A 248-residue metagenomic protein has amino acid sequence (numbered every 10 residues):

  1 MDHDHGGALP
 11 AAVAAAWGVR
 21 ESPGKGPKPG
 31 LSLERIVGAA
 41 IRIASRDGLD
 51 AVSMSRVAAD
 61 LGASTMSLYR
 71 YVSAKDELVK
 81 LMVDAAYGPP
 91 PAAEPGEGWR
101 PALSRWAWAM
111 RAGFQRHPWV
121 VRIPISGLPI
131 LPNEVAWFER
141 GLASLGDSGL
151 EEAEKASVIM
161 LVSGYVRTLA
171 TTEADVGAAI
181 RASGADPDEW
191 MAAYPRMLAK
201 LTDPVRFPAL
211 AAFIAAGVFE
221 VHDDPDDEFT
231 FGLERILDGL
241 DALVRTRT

Functional and structural regions predicted by a protein language model:
M1-G30, F207-G217, T248: N-terminal intrinsically disordered/low-complexity leader segments
D2, A185-T248: A structured, mid-to-C-terminal "fold-capping" secondary-structure block
R35, A39, I43-D76: Helix-turn-helix
R35-R42, E77-A92, R105-A109, A136-A143: Alpha-helical structural segments
A39-D47, A85, P89, A102 (+5 more regions): Solvent-exposed, amphipathic alpha-helical segments
V83, R111-N133, R140, T171-R181 (+1 more regions): Amphipathic alpha-helical segments used for helix-helix packing
P91-A136, E152-K155, I159-V162: Hydrophobic alpha-helical connector segments
W137-Y165, L169-R196, F213, H222 (+1 more regions): Hydrophobic alpha-helical bundle segments that form small-molecule/ligand-binding pockets
